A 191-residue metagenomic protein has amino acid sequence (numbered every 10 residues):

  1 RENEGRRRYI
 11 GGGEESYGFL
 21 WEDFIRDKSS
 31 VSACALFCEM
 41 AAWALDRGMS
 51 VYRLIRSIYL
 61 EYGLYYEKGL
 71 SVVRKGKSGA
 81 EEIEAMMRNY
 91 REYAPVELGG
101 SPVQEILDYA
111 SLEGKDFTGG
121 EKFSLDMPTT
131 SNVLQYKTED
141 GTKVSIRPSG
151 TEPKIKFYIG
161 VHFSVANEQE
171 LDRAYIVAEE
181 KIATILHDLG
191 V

Functional and structural regions predicted by a protein language model:
R1-R147, V165-L171, Y175-V191: Phosphate-binding and adjacent anionic-ligand microenvironments
V144-I146, I155-V161: Short, well-ordered beta-strand elements
G150-E152: A generic beta-sheet turn/junction motif
